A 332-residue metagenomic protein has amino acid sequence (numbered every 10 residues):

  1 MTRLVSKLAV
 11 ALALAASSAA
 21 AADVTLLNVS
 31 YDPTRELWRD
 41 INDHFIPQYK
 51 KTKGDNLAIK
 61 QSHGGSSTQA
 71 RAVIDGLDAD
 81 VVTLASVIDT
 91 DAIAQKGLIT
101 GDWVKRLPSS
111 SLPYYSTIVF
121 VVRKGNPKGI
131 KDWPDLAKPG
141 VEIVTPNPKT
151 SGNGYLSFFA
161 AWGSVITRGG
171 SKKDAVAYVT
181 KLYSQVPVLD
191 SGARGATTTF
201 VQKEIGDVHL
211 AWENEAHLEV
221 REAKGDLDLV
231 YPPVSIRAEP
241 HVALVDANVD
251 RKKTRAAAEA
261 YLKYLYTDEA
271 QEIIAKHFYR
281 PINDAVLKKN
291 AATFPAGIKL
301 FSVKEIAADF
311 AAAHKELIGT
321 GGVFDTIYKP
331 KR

Functional and structural regions predicted by a protein language model:
M1-A9: Bacterial N-terminal signal peptides that target proteins for export
A11-A21: Hydrophobic h-region of N-terminal signal peptides that target proteins for export in Gram-negative bacteria
A22-S151, Y328-K329: N-terminal segment of the mature folded domain
V29-Y31, V122-K124, E142-R168, L182-V186 (+1 more regions): Short beta-strand->loop
L112-T117, Y178-Y183, L189-S191, E222-R255 (+1 more regions): Periplasmic-binding protein-like
G125-K131, T150, G163-S171, N248-A256: Short helix-loop capping/hinge motifs at secondary-structure junctions, enriched in acidic/polar residues
R168-P233: Ligand-binding pocket segment of bilobal, Venus flytrap-like solute-binding proteins
V249-R332: Extracellular/periplasmic juxtamembrane helices and adjacent flexible linkers that interface with membrane partners
